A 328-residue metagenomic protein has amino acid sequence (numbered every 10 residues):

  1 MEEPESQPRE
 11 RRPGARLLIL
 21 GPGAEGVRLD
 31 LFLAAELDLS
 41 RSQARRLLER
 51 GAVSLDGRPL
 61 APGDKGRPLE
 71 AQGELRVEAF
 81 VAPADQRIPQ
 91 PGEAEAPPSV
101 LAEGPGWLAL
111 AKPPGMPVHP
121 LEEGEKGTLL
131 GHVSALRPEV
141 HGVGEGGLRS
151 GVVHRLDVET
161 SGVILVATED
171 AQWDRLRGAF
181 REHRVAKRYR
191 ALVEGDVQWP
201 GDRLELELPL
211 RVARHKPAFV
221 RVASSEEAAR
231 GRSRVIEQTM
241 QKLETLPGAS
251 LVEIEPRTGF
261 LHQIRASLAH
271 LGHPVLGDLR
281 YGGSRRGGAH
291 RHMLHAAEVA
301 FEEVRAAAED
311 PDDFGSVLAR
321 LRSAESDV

Functional and structural regions predicted by a protein language model:
M1-V328: RNA pseudouridine synthases
